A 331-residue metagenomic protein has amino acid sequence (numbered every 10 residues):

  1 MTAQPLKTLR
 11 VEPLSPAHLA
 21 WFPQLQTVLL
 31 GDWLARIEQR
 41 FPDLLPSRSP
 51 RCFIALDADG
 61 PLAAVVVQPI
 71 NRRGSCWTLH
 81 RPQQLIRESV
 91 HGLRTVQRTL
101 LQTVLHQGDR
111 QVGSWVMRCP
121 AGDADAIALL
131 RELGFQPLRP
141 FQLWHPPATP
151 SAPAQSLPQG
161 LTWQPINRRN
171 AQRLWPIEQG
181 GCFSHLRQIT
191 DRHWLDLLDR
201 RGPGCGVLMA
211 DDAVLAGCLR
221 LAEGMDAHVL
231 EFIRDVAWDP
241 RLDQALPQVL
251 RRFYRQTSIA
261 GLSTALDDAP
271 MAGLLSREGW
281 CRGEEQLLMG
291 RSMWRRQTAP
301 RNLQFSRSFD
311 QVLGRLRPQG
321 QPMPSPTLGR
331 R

Functional and structural regions predicted by a protein language model:
T2, E132-Q155, A260-R331: Active-site/acyl-donor-binding loops of N-acyltransferases
T2-V67, E132-A227: Amide-forming acyltransferase catalytic core, primarily the GNAT-like/NAT-type and related acyltransferase folds
I37, A63, D109, P165-I166 (+4 more regions): Catalytic cores of nucleotide-enabled group-transfer and carboxylate-activating enzymes in metabolic and assembly-line
C52-F53, C76-H80, L101-L105, W115-V116 (+5 more regions): Short, structured motif recognition centered on aromatic/hydrophobic residues
G74-G92, A222-P240: Conserved acetyl-CoA binding element of GNAT-fold acetyltransferases
S89-H106, A128, E132, W238-F253: Conserved acetyl-CoA-binding loop-helix of GNAT-fold acetyltransferases
T99, R118-P120, L129-L133, W175-Q179 (+6 more regions): A structural feature that tracks compact, well-ordered secondary-structure segments with a strong bias toward
G108-P120, R255-L266: Conserved GNAT acetyl-CoA-binding A-motif
